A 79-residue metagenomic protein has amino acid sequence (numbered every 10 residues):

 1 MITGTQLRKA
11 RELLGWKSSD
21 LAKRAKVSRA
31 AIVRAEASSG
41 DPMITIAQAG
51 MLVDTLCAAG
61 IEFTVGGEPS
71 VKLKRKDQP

Functional and structural regions predicted by a protein language model:
M1-I2: A detector for short, charged/polar N-terminal pre-domain segments
L7-D20: Short basic helix-loop element that most often maps to the first helix and adjoining turn of HTH DNA-binding modules
W16, V27, I61: Short glycine/serine/threonine/alanine-rich loop segments
D20, R24, R34-A35, A47 (+3 more regions): Cell-envelope/extracellular anchoring and linker segments
K26-I44: Recognition helix of helix-turn-helix/homeodomain-like DNA-binding domains that insert into the DNA major groove
I46-T64: DNA major-groove recognition helix of helix-turn-helix/homeodomain DNA-binding modules
I61-P79: Helix-turn-helix/homeodomain-like alpha-helical modules used for DNA recognition and transcription-factor dimerization
